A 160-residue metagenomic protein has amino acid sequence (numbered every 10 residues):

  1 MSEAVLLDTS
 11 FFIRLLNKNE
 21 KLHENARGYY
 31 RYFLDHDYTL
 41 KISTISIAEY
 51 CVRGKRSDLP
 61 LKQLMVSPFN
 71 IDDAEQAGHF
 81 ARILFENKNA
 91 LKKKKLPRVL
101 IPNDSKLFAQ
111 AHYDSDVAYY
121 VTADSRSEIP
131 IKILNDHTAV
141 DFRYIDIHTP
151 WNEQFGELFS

Functional and structural regions predicted by a protein language model:
M1-I42, E49-L64, H148-S160: Short, well-structured N-terminal submotif of metal-dependent ribonuclease cores
S2-A4, D114-S160: Acidic, PIN/NYN-like endoribonuclease modules and their adjacent C-terminal/linker elements
T9, T44, A123-S125: Residues immediately flanking
L16, G54, A81, I131-K132: Short, flexible helix/strand-to-coil boundary loops that buttress conserved ligand/catalytic motifs in alpha/beta
N17-E20, I45, K95-L100: Short, flexible loop segments at the rims of nucleotide/cofactor-binding pockets, characterized by
A26, Y50, A77, P130-I131: Hydrophobic packing residues within well-ordered alpha-helices of enzyme cores
T44, E49, R56-S57, L64-L91 (+1 more regions): Mobile, glycine- and charge-enriched loop segments and immediately flanking short secondary-structure elements within
P68-P130, L158: Active-site neighborhoods of divalent-metal-dependent phosphate/nucleic-acid chemistry enzymes
